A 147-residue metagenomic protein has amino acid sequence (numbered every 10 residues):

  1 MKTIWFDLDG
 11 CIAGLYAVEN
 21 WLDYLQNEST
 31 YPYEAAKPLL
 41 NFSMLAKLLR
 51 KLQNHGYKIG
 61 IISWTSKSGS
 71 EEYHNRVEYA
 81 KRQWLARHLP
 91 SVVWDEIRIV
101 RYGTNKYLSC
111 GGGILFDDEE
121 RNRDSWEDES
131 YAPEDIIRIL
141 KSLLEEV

Functional and structural regions predicted by a protein language model:
K2-I4, G112-G113: The start of beta-strands in P-loop NTPase/AAA+ ATPase cores
T3-W5, D9-W84, H88: Alpha-helical substrate-recognition element adjacent to the catalytic core
M44-K51, S109, S125-E129: A short acidic, amphipathic alpha-helical/loop segment
H55-G56, A86-E96, E127-P133: Structural alpha-beta junctions
I62, I99-Y102, P133: Conserved beta-strand termini and adjacent loop/short-helix elements that scaffold enzyme active sites in alpha/beta
R76-Y79, V92-R98: Lumenal/extracellular "mature" regions of secretory-pathway glycan-modifying transferases
E96-R121, W126: Conserved Lys-Pro-Asp/Glu-containing loop-to-beta segment of HAD-superfamily phosphomonoesterases, centered on
I114, E119-V147: Asp-based, Mg2+/Mn2+-dependent phosphohydrolase catalytic module
